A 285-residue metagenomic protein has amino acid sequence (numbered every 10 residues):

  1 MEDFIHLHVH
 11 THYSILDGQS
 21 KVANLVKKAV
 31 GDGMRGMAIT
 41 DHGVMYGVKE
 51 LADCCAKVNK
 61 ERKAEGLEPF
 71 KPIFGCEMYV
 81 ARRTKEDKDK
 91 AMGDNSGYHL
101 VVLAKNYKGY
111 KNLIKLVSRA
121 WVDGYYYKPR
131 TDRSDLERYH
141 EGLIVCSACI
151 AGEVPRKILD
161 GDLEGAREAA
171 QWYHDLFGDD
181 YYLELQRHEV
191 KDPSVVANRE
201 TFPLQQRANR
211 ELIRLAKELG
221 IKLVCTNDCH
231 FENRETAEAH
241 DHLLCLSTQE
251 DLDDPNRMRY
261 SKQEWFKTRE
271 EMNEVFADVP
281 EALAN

Functional and structural regions predicted by a protein language model:
M1-N285: Phosphodiester-processing cores and adjacent nucleic acid-binding clamps
